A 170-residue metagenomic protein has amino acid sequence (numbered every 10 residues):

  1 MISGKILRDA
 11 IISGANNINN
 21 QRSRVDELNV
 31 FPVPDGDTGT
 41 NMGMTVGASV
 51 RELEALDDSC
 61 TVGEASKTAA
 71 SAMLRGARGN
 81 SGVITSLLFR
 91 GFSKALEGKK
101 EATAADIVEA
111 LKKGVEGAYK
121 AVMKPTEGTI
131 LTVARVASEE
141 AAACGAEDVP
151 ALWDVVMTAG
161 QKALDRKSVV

Functional and structural regions predicted by a protein language model:
M1-V170: N-terminal loops that bind phosphate or other acidic moieties and the adjacent beta-alpha structural core
